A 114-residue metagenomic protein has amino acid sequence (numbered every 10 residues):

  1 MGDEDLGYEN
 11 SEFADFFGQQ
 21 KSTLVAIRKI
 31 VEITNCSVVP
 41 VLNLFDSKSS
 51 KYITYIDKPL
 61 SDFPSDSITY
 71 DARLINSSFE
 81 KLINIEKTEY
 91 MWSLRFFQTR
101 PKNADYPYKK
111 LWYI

Functional and structural regions predicted by a protein language model:
M1-I114: Non-catalytic C-terminal accessory region of glycerolipid acyltransferases and related lyso-lipid remodeling enzymes
